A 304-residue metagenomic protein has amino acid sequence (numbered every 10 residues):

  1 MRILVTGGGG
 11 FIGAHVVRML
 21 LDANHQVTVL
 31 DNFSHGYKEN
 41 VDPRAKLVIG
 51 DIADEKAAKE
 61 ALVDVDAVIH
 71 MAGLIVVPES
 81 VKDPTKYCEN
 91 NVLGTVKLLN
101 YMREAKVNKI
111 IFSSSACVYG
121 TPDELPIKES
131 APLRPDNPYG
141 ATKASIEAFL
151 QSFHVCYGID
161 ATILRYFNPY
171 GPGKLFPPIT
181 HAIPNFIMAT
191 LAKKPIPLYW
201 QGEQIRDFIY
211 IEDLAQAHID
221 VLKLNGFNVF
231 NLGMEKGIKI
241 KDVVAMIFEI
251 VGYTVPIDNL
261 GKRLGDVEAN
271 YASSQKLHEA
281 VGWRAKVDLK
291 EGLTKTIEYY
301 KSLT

Functional and structural regions predicted by a protein language model:
M1-P169, V287: N-terminal Rossmann-like NAD(P)+-binding domain of SDR-like oxidoreductases, especially those catalyzing
G36, I75, P177, I238-K239 (+1 more regions): Short alpha-helical
K56-K59, D66, P78, T85 (+8 more regions): Residues in well-ordered alpha-helical elements
L98, L150, F186, L277-H278: Structural element of the ATP-grasp superfamily
S145, F149, F153, F186 (+2 more regions): Hydrophobic alpha-helix immediately C-terminal to the catalytic Tyr-X-X-X-Lys motif of short-chain
G171-P172, L264: Short beta-strand->alpha-helix junction loop in the catalytic core of nucleotide-activated group-transfer enzymes
T190-T304: C-terminal substrate-binding subdomain of Rossmann-fold SDR/epimerase-dehydratase oxidoreductases
